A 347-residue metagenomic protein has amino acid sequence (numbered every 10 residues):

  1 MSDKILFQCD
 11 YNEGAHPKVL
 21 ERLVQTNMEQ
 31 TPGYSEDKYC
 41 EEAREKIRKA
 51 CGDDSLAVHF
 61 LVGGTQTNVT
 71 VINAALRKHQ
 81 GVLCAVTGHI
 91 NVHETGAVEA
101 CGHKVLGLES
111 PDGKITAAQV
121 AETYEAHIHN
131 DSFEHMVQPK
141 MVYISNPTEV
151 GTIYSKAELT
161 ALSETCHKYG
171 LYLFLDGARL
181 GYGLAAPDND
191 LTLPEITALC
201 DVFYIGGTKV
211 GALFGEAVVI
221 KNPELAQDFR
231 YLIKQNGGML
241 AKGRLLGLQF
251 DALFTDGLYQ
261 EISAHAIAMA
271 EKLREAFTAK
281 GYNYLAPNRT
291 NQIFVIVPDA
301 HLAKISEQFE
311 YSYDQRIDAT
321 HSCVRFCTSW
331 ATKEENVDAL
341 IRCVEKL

Functional and structural regions predicted by a protein language model:
H16-G64, V86-N91, A97: Conserved N-terminal alpha-helix of the aminotransferase class I/II PLP-enzyme fold
A74-V92, A121: Conserved PLP-anchoring active-site segment centered on the Schiff-base-forming lysine
K78-H79, E271-E345: Conserved C-terminal alpha-helix-loop-beta "cap" of PLP-dependent enzymes that closes/shapes the active-site mouth
G102-K140, I144-P147, Y154-A161: PLP-dependent aminotransferase-class I/II
V105-L106, L173-L175, Y284: Hydrophobic beta-strand scaffold residues
P111, Q138-P139, S145, I153 (+2 more regions): Active-site C-terminal subdomain of aminotransferase-like
Y154-A186: Catalytic PLP-binding core of fold-type I/II PLP enzymes
